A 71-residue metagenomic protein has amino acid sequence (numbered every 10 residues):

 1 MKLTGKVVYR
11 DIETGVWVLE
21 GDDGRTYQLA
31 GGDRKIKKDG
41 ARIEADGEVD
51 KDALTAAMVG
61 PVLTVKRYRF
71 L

Functional and structural regions predicted by a protein language model:
M1-E13, G47: Structural detector for short beta-strands of small beta-barrel domains
T4, E44-D46, V62-T64: Conserved beta-strand residues within beta-sheet cores
E13-L19: Short aromatic-glycine-enriched beta-strand elements
G24-I36: Beta-strand/loop nucleic-acid-binding surfaces
G40-T55: Flexible glycine-rich surface loops and low-complexity tracts that mediate binding to linear polymers
D52-L71: OB-fold/S1-family single-stranded nucleic acid-binding modules
